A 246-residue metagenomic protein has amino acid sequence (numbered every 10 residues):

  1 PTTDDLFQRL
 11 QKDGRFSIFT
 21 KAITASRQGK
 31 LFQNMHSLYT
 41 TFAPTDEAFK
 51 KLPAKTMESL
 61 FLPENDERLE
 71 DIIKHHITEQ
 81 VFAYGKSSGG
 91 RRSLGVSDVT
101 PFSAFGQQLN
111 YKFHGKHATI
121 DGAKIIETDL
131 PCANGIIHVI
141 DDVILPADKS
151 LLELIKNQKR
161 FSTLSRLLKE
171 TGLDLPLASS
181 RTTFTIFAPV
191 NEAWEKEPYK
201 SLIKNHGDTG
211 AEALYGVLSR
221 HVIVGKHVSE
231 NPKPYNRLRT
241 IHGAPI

Functional and structural regions predicted by a protein language model:
P1-I246: Mature, structured domains of secreted/extracytosolic soluble proteins
